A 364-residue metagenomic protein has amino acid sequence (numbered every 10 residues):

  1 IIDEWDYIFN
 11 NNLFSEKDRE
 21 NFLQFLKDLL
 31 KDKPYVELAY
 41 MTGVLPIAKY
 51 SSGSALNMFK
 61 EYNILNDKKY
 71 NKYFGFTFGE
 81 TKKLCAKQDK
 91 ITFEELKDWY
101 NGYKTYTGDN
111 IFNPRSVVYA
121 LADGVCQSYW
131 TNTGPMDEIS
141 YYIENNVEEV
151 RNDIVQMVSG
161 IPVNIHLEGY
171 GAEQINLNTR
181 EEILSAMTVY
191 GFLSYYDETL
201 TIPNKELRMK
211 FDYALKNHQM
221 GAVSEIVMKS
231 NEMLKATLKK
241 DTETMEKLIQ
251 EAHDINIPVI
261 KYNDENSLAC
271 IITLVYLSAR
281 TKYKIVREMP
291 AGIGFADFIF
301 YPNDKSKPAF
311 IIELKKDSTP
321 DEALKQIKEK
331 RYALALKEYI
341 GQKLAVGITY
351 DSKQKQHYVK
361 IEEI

Functional and structural regions predicted by a protein language model:
I1-D264, A279-T281: Phosphate-binding site recognition
I8-N10, A48-S54, P320-A323, K353-V359: Switch/connector loops and helix/strand junctions flanking conserved nucleotide-binding motifs in nucleotide-processing
E20-F22, K316-A333: Mg2+/Mn2+-dependent nuclease catalytic core
Y40, K60, F310-I312, L344-I348: Hydrophobic/aromatic beta-strand patches that form the interior of the parallel beta-sheet core in alpha/beta enzyme
I272, A296-F300, P308-K316, K330: Conserved catalytic cores of phosphodiester-cleaving nucleases, focusing on short active-site segments
V275, R280-K305: Active-site metal-binding core of divalent-cation-utilizing nuclease and nuclease-like domains
A335, G341-I364: Domain-level recognition of nuclease-like catalytic cores that cleave nucleotide substrates
